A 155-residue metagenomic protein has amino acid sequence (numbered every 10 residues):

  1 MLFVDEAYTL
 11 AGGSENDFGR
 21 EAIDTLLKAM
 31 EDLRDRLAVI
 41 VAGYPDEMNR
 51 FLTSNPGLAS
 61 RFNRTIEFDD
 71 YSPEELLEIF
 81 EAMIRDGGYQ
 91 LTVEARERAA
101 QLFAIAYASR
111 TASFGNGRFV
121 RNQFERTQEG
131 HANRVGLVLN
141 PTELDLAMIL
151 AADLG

Functional and structural regions predicted by a protein language model:
M1: Hydrophobic "anchor" residues on beta-strands that sit immediately upstream of conserved functional sites
Y8-S14, I23-D69, D86-G87, G130: Canonical AAA+ ATPase core
D17-G19: Conserved TIR/SEFIR loop-to-helix hotspot centered on a Trp-containing motif with a nearby acidic residue
E21-D24, S60, E74, E78 (+2 more regions): Surface-exposed alpha-helical interface segments used for non-catalytic interactions
R50-T53, F68-S113, A132-V138: Conserved C-terminal "switch" segment of AAA+ ATPases
L91, A106-G155: C-terminal helical "lid" subdomain and adjoining coupling/linker elements of P-loop NTPases
